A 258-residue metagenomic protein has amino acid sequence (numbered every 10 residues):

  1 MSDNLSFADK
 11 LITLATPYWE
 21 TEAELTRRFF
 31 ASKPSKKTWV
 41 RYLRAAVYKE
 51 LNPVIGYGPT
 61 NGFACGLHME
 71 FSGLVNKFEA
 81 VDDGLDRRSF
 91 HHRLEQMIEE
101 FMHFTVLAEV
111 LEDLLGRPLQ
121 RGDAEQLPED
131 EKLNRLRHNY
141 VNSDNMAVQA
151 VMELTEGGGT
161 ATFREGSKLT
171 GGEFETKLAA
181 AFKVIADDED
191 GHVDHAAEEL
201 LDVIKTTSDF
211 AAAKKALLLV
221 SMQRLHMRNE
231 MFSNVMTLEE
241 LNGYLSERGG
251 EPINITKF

Functional and structural regions predicted by a protein language model:
M1-F258: Non-heme di-metal
